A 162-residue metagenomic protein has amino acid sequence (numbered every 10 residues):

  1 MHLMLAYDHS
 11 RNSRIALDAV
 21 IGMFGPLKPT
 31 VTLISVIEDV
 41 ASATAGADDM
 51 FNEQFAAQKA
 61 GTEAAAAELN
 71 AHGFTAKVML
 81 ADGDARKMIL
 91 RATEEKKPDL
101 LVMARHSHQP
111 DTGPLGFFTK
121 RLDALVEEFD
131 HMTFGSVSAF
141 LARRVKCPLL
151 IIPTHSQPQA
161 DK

Functional and structural regions predicted by a protein language model:
M1-D49: Small/aliphatic-rich secondary-structure junction motif
D18-I21, E63, A139-F140: Active-site phosphate/pyrophosphate- and oxyanion-stabilizing loops and adjacent acidic/basic residues in soluble
T32, K77, L150: Conserved beta-strand positions in the Rossmann-like core of class I SAM-dependent methyltransferases
S35-A60, Q157-K162: Acidic, proline/glycine-rich short linear motifs
L80-M88: Charged docking surfaces used in two-component/phosphorelay signaling
K96: Active-site charged/polar residues at nucleotide-handling catalytic sites that mediate phosphoryl, nucleotidyl
D99-D161: Gly/Ser-rich helix-loop-strand patches that form or flank binding pockets for ribonucleotide-derived cofactors
